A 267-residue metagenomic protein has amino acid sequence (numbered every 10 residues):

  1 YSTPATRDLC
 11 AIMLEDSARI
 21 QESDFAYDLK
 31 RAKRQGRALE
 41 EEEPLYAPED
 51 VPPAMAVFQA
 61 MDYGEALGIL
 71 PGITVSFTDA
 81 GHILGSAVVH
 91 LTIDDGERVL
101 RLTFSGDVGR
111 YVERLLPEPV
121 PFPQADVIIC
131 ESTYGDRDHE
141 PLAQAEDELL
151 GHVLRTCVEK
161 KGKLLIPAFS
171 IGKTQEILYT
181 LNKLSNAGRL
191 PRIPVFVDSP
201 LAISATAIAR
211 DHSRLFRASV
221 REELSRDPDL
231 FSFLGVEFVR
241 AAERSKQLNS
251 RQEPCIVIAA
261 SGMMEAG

Functional and structural regions predicted by a protein language model:
Y1-E176, N182-R189, P194: His/Asp/Glu-rich metal-coordinating catalytic cores of metallo-dependent phosphodiesterases/hydrolases acting on
L150-G267: Hard-cation-handling environments
